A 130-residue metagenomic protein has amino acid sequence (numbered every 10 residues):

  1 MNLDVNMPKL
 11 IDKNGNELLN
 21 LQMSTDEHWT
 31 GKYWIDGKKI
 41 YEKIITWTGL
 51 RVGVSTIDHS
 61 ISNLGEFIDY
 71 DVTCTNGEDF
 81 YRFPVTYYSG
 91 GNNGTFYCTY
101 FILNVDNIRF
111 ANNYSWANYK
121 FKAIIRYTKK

Functional and structural regions predicted by a protein language model:
M1-E42: Glycine-rich, low-complexity segments
D36-K39, I44-K122, R126-K130: Extracellular attachment/recognition segments
